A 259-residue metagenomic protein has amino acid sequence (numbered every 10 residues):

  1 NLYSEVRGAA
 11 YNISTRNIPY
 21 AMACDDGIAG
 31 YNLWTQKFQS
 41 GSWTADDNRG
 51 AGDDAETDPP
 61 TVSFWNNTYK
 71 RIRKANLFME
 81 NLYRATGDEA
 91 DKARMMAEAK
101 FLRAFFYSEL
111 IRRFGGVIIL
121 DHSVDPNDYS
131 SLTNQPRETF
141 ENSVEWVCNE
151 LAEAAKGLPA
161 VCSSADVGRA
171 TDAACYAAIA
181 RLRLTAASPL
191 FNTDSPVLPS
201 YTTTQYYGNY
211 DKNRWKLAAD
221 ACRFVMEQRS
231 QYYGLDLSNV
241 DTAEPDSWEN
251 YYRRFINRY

Functional and structural regions predicted by a protein language model:
N1-Q39, M96, G115-V117, A152-E153 (+1 more regions): An aromatic- and glycine-enriched ligand-binding surface/loop that stacks and positions planar moieties
S4-A10, L33-F114, S130-V167: Conserved, well-structured interaction surfaces
L120-D128, P199-S200: Short, conserved phosphate-binding/catalytic loop or strand-edge motifs used in phosphoryl-/nucleotidyl-transfer
